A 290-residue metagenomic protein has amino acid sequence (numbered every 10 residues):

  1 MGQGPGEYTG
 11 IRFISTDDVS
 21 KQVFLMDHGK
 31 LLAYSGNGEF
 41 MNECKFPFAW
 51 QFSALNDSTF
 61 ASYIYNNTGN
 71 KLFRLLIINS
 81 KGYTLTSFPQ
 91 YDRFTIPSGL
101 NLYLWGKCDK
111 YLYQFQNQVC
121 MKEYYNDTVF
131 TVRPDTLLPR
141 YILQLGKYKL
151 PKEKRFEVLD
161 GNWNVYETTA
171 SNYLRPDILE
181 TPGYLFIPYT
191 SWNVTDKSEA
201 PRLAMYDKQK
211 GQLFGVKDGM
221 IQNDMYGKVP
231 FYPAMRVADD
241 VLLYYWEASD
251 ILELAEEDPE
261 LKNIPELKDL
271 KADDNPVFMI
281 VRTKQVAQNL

Functional and structural regions predicted by a protein language model:
M1-V23: Blade-loop segments of beta-propeller domains
M1-Y8, K45-F52, Y91-I96, L143-K149 (+1 more regions): Short coil/turn segments at the loop-to-beta-strand junctions that recur within blades of beta-propeller repeat folds
Y8-S15, P47-S58, P97-L102, K107-K110 (+2 more regions): Repeated scaffold domains used in trafficking and secretory/extracellular systems, primarily beta-propellers
K21-D27, D57-G69, L76, K110-F130 (+3 more regions): Short beta-strand elements that form the blades of beta-propeller/WD-repeat-like and other beta-sheet-rich scaffold
F73-G82, N126-F130, E199-G211, L267-T283: Beta-propeller blade signature
K81-L137: Loop-centered beta-sheet repeat module
R140-T169, M205-D239, I251-E253: Conserved blade-ending motifs and adjacent loop-strand segments that build the rim/top face of beta-propeller domains
V237-L290: Blade-level signature of beta-propeller repeat domains, shared across WD40, Kelch, NHL, RCC1 and BNR/Asp-box propellers
